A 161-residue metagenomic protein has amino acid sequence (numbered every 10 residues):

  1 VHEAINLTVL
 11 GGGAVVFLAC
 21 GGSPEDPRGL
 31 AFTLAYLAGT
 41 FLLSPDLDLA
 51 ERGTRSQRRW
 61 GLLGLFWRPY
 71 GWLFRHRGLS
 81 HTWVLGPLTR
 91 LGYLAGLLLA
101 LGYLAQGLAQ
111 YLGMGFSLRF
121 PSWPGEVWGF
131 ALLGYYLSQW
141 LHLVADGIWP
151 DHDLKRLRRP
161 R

Functional and structural regions predicted by a protein language model:
V1-R161: N-terminal membrane-targeting hydrophobic helices
